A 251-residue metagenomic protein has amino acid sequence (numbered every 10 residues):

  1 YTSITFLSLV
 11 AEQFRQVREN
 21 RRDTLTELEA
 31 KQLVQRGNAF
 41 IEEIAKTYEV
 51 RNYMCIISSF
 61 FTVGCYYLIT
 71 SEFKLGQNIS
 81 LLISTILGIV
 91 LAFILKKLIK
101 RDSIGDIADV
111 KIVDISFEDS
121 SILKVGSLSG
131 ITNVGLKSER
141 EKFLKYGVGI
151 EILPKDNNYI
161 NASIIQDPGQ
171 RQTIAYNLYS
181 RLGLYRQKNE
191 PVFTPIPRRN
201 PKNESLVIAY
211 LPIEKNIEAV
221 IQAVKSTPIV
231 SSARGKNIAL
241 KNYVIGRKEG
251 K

Functional and structural regions predicted by a protein language model:
L7-E19, I86-K97: Alpha-helical transmembrane segments and their membrane-interface exit regions
Q13, V17-R21, Y48-N52, G64: Mid-bilayer segments of alpha-helical transmembrane spans in multi-pass integral membrane proteins that mediate
R21-F40, D109-S121: Juxtamembrane inter-helical linkers in multi-pass membrane proteins
N38-S59: Loop-to-transmembrane boundary segments
Y53, I57-N78: Transmembrane helix-loop junctions at the membrane interface of multipass transporters and ion channels
T70-E218: Long, charge-rich C-terminal accessory regions
P195-K251: Long, non-transmembrane cytosolic or organellar matrix-exposed soluble domains/tails of integral membrane proteins
